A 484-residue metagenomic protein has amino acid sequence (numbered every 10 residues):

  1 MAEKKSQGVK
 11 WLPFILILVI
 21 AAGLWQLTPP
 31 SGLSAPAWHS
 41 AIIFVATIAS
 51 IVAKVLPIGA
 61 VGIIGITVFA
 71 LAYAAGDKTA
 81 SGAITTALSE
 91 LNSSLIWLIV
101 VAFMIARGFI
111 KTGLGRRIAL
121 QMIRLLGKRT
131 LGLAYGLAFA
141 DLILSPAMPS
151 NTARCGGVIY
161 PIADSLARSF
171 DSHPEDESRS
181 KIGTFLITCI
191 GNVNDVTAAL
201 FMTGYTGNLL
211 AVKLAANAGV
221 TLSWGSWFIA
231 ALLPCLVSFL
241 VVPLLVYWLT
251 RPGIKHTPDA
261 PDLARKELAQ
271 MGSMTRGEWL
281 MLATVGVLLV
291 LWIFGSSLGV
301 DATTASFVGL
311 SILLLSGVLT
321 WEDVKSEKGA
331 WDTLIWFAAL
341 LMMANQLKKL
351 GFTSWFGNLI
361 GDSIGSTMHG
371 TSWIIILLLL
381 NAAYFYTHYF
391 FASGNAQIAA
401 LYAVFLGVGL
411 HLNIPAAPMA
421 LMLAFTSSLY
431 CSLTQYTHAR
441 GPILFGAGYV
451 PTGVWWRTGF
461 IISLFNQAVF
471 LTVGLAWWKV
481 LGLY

Functional and structural regions predicted by a protein language model:
M1-L98, S226-N358, D362, I461-Q467 (+1 more regions): Hydrophobic transmembrane alpha-helices of multi-pass small-molecule transporters
A2-Q26, K111-L114, N151-C155, F170-T184 (+3 more regions): Juxtamembrane and boundary regions of transmembrane helices in multi-pass small-molecule transporters and channels
L18-A21, I42-A49, L137-I143, I190-V193 (+3 more regions): Hydrophobic, membrane-inserted alpha-helices
P29, A60, I64-E175, E327 (+2 more regions): Membrane-embedded alpha-helical segments and adjacent helix-loop junctions characteristic of multi-pass solute
A49-I58, A140-S150, G191-F201, I293-S296 (+2 more regions): Transmembrane alpha-helix interface/packing and boundary motifs in multi-pass membrane proteins, characterized by
I105, I162, N194-D195, G207 (+5 more regions): Extended, hydrophobic alpha-helical segments in both membrane/secreted and soluble proteins
L131, G183, W224, A302 (+3 more regions): Membrane-helix interface/capping residues of multi-pass secondary transporters
